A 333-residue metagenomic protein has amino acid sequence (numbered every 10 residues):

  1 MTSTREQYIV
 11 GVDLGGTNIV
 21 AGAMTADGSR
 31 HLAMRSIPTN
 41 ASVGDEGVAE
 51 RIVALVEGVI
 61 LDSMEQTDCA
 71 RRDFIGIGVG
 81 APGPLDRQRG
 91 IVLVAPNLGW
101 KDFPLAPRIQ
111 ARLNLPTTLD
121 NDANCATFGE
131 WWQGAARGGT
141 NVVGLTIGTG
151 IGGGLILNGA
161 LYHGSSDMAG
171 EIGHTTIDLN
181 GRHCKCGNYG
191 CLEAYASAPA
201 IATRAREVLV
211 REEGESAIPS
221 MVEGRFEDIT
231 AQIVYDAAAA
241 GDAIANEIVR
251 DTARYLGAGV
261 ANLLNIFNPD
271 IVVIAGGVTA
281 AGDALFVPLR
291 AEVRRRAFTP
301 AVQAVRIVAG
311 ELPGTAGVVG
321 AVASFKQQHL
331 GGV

Functional and structural regions predicted by a protein language model:
M1-G76, D86-R89, P107-T117, G129-G139 (+2 more regions): ATP-binding/phosphotransfer module of carbohydrate and carboxylate kinases, centering on a glycine-rich
D13, G76-P82, D120, G144-G150 (+1 more regions): Short beta-strand segments
T17-N18, A123, T149-G152, L179: Conserved A3 ("GATE") glycine/threonine-rich loop of ANL adenylate-forming enzymes
M34-R35, P96, S165: Short hydrophobic alpha-helix segments
I75-P96, W100-L105: Gly/Ser/Thr-rich active-site cleft segment
P96-D102, T118-N124, G144-I147, V308-G314: Active-site nucleophile and cofactor-binding loops and adjacent substrate-binding regions of central metabolic enzymes
I156-L157, L161-Y162: Catalytic-core segment of enzymes that process non-peptidic bonds
M168-E171: Structural signature of FAD isoalloxazine-binding scaffolds in flavoprotein oxidoreductases
